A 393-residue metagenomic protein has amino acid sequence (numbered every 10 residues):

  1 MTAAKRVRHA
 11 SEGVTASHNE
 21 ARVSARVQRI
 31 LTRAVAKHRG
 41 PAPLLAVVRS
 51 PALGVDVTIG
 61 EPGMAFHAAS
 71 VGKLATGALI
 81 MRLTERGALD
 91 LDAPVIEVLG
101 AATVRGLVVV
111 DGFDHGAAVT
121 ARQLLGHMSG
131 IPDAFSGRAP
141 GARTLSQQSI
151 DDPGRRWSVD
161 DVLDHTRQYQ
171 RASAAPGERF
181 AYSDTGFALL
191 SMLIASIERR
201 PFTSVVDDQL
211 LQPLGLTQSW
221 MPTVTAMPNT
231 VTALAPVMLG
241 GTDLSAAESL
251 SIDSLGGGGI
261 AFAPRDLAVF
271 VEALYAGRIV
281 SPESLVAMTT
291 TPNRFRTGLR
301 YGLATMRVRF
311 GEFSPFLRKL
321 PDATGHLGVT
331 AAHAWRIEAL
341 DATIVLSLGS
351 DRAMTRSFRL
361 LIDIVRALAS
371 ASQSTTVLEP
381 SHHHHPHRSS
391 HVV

Functional and structural regions predicted by a protein language model:
T2-T58, G63-H67, E97, A195 (+3 more regions): Catalytic loop of the DD-peptidase/beta-lactamase superfamily, centered on the K-T-G motif and neighboring
L31, H67-V95, L190-A195, L267 (+1 more regions): Active-site SXXK
P41-P43, R86, D90-D92, G177 (+1 more regions): Short secondary-structure junction motifs
S50, L107-H326: Short, surface-exposed loop or secondary-structure junction motifs that flank catalytic or metal-binding residues
A68-K73, Y182, V329-T330: Gly/Ser-rich catalytic serine loop of serine hydrolases
I80, T84, L99, L125-P132: Generic hydrophobic/packing signal
D90-V109: Short, glycine/proline-biased beta-turn/loop segments that scaffold the active-site neighborhood
